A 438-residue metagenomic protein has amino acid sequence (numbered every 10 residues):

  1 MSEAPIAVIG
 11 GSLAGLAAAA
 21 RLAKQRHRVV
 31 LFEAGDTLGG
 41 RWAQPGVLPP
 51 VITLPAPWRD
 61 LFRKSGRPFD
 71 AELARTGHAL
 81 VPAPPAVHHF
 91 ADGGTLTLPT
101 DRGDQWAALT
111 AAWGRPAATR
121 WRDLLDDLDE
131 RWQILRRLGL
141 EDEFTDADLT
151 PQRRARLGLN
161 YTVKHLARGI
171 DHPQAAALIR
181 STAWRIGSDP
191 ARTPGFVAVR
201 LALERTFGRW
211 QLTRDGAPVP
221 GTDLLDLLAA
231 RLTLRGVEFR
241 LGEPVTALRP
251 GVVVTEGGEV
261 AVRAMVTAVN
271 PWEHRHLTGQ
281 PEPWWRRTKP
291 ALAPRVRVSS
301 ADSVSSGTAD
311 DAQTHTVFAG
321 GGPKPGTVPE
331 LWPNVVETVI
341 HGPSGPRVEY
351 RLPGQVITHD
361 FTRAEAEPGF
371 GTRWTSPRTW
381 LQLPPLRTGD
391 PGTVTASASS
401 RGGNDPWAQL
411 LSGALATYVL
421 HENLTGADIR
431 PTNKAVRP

Functional and structural regions predicted by a protein language model:
S2-Q133: N-terminal glycine-rich phosphate/pyrophosphate-binding loop and immediately adjacent elements
V30, A79-V81, E238-G242, V394: General small-molecule cofactor/ligand-binding pocket signal
P49-I52, W184, V298, A398-Q409: Glycine-rich phosphate/pyrophosphate-binding beta-alpha loops
D92-T95, R102-F196: Rossmann-like flavin
A177-D215, T388-P391: Active-site-adjacent "gating/activation" loops or surface patches in catalytic cores
R200-P250, V254: Helical element adjacent to the flavin cofactor pocket in flavoenzyme catalytic cores
P244-V348, I357-A364: Mid-domain catalytic core of redox enzymes that form a hydrophobic substrate pocket/lid adjacent to a catalytic redox
G320-P438: Conserved flavin/dinucleotide-binding core of flavoenzymes
